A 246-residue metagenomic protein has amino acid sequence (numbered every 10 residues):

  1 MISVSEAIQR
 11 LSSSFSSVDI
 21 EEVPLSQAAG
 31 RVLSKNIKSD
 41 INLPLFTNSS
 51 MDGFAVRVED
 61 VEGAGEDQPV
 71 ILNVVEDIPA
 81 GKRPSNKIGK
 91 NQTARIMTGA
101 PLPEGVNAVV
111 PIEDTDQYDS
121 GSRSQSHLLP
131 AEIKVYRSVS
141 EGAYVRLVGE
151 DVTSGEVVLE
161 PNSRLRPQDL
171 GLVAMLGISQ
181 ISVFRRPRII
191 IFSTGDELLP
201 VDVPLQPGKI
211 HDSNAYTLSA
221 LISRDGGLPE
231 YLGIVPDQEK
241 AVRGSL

Functional and structural regions predicted by a protein language model:
M1-E66, R95, N107, S126: Short, low-complexity N-terminal leaders and the immediately following helix N-cap/first helix
I2, A55-Y231, P236: Short, glycine/charged-enriched hinge/interface segments at domain edges or termini
I8, A29, D116, G171 (+1 more regions): Generic structural signal for individual residues within well-ordered alpha-helical segments across diverse proteins
R31-N36, V145, A241-V242: Short, solvent-exposed polar/charged micro-motifs at secondary-structure junctions
V235-L246: Structural motif
